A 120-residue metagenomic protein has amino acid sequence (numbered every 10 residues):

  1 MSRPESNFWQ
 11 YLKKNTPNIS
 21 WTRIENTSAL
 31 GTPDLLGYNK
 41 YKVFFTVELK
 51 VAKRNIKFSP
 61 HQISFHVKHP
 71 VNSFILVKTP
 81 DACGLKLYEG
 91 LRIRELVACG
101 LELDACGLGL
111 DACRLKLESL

Functional and structural regions predicted by a protein language model:
M1-N26, K40: Acidic-basic catalytic patches of nuclease active cores, encompassing PD-(D/E)XK and other metal-cofactor nuclease
R23, E48, I75-V77: Structural signal for conserved beta-strand scaffold positions within catalytic alpha/beta enzyme cores
G31: Beta-rich catalytic cores
L35-G37, K42-K53: Conserved catalytic cores of phosphodiester-cleaving nucleases, focusing on short active-site segments
A52-K78: Short, charged, amphipathic alpha-helix that recurs within catalytic cores of restriction-modification and other
K68-R94: Nucleic-acid nuclease catalytic cores
A98-L115: Long, intrinsically disordered low-complexity tandem-repeat segments
E118-L120: Positively charged, low-complexity terminal tracts and the immediately adjacent first secondary-structure elements
